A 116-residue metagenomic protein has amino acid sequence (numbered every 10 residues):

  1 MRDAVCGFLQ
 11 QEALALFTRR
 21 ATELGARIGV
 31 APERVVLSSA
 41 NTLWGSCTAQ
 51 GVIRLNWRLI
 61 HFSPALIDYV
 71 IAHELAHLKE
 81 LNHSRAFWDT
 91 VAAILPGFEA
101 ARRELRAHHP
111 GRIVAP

Functional and structural regions predicted by a protein language model:
M1-Y69, L78-P116: Active-site-proximal or metal-binding-adjacent scaffold patches in catalytic folds
E74: Walker B catalytic acidic pair
